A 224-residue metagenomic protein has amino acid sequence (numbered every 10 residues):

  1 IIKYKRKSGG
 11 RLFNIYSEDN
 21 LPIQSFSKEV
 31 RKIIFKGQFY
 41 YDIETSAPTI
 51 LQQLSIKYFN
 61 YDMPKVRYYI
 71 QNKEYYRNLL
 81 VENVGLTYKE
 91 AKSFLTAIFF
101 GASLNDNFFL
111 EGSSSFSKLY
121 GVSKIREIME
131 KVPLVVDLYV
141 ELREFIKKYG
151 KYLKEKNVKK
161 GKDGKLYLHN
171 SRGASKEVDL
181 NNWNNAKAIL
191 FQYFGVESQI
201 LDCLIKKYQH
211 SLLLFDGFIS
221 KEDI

Functional and structural regions predicted by a protein language model:
I1, E222-I224: Short, intrinsically disordered, charge-balanced linker/junction segments flanking boundaries in proteins
I1-K5, I56, K73-E74, F194: Acidic, low-complexity interaction regions
I1-V30, F35-K36: Non-catalytic nucleic-acid-binding interfaces of large nucleic-acid enzymes and RNP effectors
P22-W183: Helical catalytic core of nucleic-acid polymerases
S27-R31, K206-L212: Short, flexible, solvent-exposed loop/turn segments with mixed acidic/basic and small polar residues
Y40-D42, L95, H210-E222: Catalytic palm active-site di-aspartate
L86, P133, A188, Q192-V196: A short glycine-/small-residue-rich loop at the edge of a beta-strand within enzyme catalytic domains
L190-Y208: Short amphipathic alpha-helix segments
